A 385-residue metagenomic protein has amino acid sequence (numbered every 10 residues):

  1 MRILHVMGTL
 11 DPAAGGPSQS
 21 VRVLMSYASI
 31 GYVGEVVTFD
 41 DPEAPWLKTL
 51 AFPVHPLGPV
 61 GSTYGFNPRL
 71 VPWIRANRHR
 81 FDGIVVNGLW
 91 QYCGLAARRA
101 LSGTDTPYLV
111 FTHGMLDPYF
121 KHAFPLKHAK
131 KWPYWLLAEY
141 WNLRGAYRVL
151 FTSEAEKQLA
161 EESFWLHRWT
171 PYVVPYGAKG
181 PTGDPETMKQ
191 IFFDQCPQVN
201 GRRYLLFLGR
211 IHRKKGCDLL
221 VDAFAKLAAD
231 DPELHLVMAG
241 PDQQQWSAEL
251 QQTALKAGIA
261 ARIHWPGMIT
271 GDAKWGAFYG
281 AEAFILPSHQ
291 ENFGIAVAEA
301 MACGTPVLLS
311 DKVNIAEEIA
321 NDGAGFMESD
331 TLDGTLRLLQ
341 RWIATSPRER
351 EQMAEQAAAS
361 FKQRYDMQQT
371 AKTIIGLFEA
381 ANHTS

Functional and structural regions predicted by a protein language model:
M1-E43, K48, P53, S385: N-terminal subdomain of nucleotide-sugar transferases
L4, L150, A178, D194-K215 (+3 more regions): Conserved donor-binding/catalytic core segment of Leloir-type glycosyltransferases
V37-E43, A178, L208, H235-E249 (+1 more regions): Glycosyltransferase donor-sugar binding loop
L89, H289: Aromatic "clamp/platform" in nucleotide-sugar-dependent glycosyltransferases that forms part of the donor/acceptor
L116, K131-V149: Membrane-proximal helix-turn-helix segments that form the acceptor-binding/catalytic region of lipid-linked
A248-I269: Nucleotide-activated donor-binding/catalytic signature segment of Leloir-type glycosyltransferases, i.e., the conserved
P306-S310: Short hydrophobic beta-strand element within catalytic cores of glycosyltransferases and related nucleotide-activated
N321, G325-D333, R341-P347: Conserved acidic donor-binding segment of nucleotide-sugar-dependent glycosyltransferases
